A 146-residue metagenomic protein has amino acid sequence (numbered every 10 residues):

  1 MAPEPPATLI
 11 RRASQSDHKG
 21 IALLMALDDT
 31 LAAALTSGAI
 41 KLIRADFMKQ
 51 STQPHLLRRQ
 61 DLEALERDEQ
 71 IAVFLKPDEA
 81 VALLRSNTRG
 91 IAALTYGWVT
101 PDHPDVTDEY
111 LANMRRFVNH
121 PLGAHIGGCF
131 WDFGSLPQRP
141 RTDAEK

Functional and structural regions predicted by a protein language model:
M1-K146: The feature represents the membrane-entry module of six-transmembrane cation channels
